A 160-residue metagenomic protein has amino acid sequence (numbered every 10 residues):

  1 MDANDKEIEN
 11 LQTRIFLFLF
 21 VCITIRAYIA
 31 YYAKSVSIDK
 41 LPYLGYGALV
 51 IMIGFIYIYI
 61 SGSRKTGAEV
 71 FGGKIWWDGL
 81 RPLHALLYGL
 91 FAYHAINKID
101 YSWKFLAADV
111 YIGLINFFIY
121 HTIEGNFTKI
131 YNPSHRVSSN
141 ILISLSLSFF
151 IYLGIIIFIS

Functional and structural regions predicted by a protein language model:
K6-I15, H135-I141: N-terminal membrane topogenic signal
E9-F16, G72-L80: Short, amphipathic, aromatic/basic-enriched membrane-interface segments that mark the entry/exit of transmembrane
V21-G45: Membrane-helix boundary elements
G45-I56: Generic alpha-helical transmembrane segments
I60-W76: Membrane-helix interface/capping segments
W77-H94: Hydrophobic alpha-helical membrane segments
H84-Y88, D100-N126, Y131-S148: Alpha-helical membrane-associated segments of multi-pass integral membrane proteins
L153-S160: Juxtamembrane boundary at the C-terminal end of a transmembrane helix
